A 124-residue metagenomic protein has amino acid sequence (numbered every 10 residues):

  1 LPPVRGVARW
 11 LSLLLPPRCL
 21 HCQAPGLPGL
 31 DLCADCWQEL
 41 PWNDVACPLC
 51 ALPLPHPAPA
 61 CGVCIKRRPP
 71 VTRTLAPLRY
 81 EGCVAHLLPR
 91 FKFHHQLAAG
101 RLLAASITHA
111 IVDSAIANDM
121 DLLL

Functional and structural regions predicted by a protein language model:
L1-L123: Glycine-rich phosphate/pyrophosphate-handling loop used in enzymes and phosphotransfer proteins
